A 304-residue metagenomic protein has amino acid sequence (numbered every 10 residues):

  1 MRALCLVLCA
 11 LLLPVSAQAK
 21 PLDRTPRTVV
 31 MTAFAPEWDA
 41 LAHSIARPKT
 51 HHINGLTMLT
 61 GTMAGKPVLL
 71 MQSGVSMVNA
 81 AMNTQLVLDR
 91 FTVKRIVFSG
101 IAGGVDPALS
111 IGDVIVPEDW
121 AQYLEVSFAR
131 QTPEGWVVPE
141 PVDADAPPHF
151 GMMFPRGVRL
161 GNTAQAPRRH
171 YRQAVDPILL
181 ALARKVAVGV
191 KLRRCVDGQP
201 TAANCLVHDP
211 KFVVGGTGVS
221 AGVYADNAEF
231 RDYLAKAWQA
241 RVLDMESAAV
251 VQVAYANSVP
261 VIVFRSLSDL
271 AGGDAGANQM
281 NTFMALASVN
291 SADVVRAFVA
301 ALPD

Functional and structural regions predicted by a protein language model:
C5-P14: Bacterial N-terminal signal peptides
A19-D304: Accessory terminal and edge-of-domain segments that mediate assembly/interaction and cofactor placement around
